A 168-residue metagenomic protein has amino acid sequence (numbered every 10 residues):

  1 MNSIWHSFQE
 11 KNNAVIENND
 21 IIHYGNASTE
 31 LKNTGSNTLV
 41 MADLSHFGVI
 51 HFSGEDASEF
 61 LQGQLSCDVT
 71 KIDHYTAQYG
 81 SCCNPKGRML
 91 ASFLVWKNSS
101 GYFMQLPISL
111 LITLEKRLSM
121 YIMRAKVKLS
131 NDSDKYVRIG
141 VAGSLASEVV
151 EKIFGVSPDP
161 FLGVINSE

Functional and structural regions predicted by a protein language model:
M1-E168: Basic, glycine/lysine-rich polyanion-binding surfaces/domains
